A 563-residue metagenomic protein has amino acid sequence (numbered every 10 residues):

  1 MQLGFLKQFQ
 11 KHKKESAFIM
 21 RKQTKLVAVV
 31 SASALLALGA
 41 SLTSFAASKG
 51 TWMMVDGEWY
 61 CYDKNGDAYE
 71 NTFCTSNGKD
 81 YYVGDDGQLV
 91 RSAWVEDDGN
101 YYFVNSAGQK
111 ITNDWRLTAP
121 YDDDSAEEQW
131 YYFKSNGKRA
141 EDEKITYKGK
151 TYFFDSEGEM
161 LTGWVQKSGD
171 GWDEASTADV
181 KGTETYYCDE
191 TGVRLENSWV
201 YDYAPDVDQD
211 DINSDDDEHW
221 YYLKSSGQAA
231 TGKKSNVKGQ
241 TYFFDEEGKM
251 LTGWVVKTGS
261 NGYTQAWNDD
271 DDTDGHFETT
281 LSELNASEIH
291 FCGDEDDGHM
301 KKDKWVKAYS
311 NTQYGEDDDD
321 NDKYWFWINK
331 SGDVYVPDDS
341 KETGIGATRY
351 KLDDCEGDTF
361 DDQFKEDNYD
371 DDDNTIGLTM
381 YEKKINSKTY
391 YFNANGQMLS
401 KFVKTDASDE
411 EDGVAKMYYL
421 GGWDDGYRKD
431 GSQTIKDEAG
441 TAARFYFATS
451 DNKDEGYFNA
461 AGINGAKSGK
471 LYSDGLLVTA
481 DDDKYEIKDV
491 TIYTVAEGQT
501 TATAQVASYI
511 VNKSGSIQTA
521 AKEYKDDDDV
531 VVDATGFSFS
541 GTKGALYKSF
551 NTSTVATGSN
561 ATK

Functional and structural regions predicted by a protein language model:
Q2-K563: Extracellular adhesion/carbohydrate-binding repeat motifs centered on closely spaced tryptophans
